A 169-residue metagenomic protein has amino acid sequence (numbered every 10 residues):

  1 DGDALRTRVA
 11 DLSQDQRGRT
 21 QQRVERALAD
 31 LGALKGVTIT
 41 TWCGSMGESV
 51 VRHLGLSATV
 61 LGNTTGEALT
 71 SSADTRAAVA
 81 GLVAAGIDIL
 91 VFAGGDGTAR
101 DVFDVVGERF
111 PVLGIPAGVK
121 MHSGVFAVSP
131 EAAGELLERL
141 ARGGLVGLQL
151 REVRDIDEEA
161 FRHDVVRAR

Functional and structural regions predicted by a protein language model:
D1-R6, T38, T59-R169: Active-site histidine-anchored catalytic micro-motif
G2-A29: Short catalytic helix/loop segments, enriched in acidic residues and glycine and frequently bearing histidine
D30-A33, G55-V60: Intrinsically disordered, low-complexity regulatory regions in eukaryotic proteins
V37-G44: Short internal beta-strands
G44-S45, D96: Alpha-helix N-cap/helix-start capping motif
M46-V50: Short, charged/polar "capping" segments at the starts of alpha-helices and the immediately preceding loops
